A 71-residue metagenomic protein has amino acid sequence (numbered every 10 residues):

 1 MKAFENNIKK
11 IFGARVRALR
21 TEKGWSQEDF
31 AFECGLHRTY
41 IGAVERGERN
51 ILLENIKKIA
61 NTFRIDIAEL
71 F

Functional and structural regions predicted by a protein language model:
M1-I11: A detector for short, charged/polar N-terminal pre-domain segments
A3, R46, I65: Short, conserved catalytic or interaction motifs in soluble domains
K10, T21-E22, N50: Short amphipathic helical patch at the helix-1/turn junction of helix-turn-helix
A14-E33, F63: Short basic helix-loop element that most often maps to the first helix and adjoining turn of HTH DNA-binding modules
V16, F30-A31, I41-V44, L70: Conserved hydrophobic/aromatic packing and binding residues within compact polymer-binding modules
V16, Q27, R38, L53-I56: Helix-turn-helix DNA-binding elements, focusing on the entry/boundary residues of the two helices that contact DNA
L36-I51: Recognition helix of helix-turn-helix/homeodomain-like DNA-binding domains that insert into the DNA major groove
N55-E69: DNA major-groove recognition helix of helix-turn-helix/homeodomain DNA-binding modules
